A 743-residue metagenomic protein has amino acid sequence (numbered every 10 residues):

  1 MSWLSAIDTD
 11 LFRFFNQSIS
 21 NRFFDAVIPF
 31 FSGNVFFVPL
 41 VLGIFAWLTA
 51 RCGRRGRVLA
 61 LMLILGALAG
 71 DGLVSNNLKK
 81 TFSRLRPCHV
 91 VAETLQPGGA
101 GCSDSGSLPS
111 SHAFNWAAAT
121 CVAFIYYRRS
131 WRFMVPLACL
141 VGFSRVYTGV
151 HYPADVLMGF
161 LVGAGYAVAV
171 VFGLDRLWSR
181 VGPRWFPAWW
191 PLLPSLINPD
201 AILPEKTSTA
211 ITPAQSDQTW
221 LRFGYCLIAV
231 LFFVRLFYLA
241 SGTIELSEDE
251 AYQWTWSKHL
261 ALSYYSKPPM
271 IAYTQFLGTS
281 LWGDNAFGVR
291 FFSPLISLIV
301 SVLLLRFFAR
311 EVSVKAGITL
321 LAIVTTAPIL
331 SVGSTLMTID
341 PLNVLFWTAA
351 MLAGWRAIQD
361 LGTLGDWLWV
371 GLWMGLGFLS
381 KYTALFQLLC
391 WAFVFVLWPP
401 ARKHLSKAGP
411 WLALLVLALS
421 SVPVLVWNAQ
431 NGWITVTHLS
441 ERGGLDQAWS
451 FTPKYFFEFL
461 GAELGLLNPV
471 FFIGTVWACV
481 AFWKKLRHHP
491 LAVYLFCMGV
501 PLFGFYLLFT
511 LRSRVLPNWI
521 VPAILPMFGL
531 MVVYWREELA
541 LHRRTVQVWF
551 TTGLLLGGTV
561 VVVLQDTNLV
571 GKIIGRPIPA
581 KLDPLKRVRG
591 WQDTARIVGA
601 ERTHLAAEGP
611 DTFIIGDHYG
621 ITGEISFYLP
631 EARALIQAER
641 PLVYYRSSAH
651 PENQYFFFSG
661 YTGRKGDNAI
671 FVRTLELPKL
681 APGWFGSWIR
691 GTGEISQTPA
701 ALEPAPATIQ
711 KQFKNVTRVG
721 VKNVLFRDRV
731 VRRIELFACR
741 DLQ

Functional and structural regions predicted by a protein language model:
A69, A117, F291-A316, A349 (+1 more regions): Transmembrane-helix motifs of polytopic, lipid-linked glycan transferases
Q96-E205, L372: Membrane-embedded catalytic cores of phosphoryl/pyrophosphoryl-handling enzymes
T120-R129, R310-K315, A350-W369: Membrane-interface transmembrane helices that cradle and orient dolichyl/undecaprenyl
L231, G317-P328, M374, F378: Short helix- or helix-capping micro-motifs that position conserved polar/aromatic residues at function-defining sites
V234-L236, G242, L376, Q387-M498 (+1 more regions): Transmembrane-lumen/periplasm boundary regions of multi-pass, lipid-linked membrane glycan transferases
I329-N343: Short acidic/glycine- and proline-prone juxtamembrane loop motifs at membrane-interface regions of multi-pass membrane
E537-I574: Signature aromatic-anchored transmembrane alpha helix within multi-pass, membrane-resident enzymes that catalyze glycan
A580-Q743: Luminal/periplasmic acceptor-recognition loop/helix of membrane-associated glycosyltransferases
